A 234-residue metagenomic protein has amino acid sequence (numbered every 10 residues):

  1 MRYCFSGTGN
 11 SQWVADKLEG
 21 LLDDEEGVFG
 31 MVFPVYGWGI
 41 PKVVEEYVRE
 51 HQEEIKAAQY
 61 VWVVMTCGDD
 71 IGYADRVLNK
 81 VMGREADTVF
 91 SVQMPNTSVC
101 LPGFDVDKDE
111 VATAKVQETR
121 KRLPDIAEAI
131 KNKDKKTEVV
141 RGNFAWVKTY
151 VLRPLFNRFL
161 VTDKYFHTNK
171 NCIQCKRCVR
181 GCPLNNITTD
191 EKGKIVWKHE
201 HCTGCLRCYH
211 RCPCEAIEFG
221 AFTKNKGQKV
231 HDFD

Functional and structural regions predicted by a protein language model:
R2, S6-W13, K17-F33, G37-F156 (+1 more regions): FMN-binding flavodoxin-like domain, especially the glycine-rich phosphate-binding loop
R2, V32, P154-F156, L160 (+3 more regions): Short, flexible coil/linker segments at or flanking structured domains
G142-K176, R180-P183: A mid-sequence, solvent-exposed acidic-amphipathic segment
T168, I173, R177-K198, R207-K224: Iron-sulfur cluster-binding cysteine motifs and their immediate structural context in ferredoxin-like electron-transfer
H201: C-terminal active-site rim and adjoining tail of enzyme catalytic domains
V230-F233: Active-site-proximal loop/hinge segments that shape catalytic or ion-binding/gating pockets
